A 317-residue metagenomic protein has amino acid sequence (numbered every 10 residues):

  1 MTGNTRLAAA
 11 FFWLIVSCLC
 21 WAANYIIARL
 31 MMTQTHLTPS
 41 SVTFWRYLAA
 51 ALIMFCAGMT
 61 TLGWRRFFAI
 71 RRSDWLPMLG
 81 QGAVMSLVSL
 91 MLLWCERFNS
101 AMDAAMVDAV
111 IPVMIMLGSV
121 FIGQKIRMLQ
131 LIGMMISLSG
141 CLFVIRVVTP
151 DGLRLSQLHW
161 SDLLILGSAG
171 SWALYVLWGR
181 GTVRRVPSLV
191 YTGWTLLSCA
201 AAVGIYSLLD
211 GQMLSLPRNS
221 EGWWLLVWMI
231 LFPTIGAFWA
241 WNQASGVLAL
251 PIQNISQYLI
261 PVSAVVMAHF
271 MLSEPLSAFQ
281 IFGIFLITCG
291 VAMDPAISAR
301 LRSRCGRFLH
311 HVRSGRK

Functional and structural regions predicted by a protein language model:
M1-F44, A83, L87, M91 (+3 more regions): Glycine-/small-residue-enriched transmembrane alpha-helix faces in small-molecule transporters and effluxers
A8-W13, S41-M59, L76, L129-S139 (+4 more regions): Hydrophobic alpha-helical transmembrane segments of multi-pass integral membrane proteins, especially transporters
C20, N24, T61-A105, F143 (+1 more regions): Specific transmembrane alpha-helical segments of multi-pass solute transporters/efflux pumps, especially DMT/EamA
A22, I26, F55, G82 (+8 more regions): Hydrophobic/small/kink-forming positions within alpha-helical transmembrane segments of polytopic membrane proteins
I26-T38, R66-F67, R97, I145-L158 (+3 more regions): Membrane-interface helix termini and inter-helical loops of multi-pass transporters
M31, V42, R46, C95 (+8 more regions): Hydrophobic/aromatic residues within transmembrane alpha-helices of multi-pass small-molecule transporters
W45, M85, S89, D103-V110 (+2 more regions): Helix-helix packing/entry segments at the starts of transmembrane helices
M54, G58, I126-V148, Y258 (+2 more regions): Hydrophobic transmembrane alpha-helices of multi-pass small-molecule transport proteins
